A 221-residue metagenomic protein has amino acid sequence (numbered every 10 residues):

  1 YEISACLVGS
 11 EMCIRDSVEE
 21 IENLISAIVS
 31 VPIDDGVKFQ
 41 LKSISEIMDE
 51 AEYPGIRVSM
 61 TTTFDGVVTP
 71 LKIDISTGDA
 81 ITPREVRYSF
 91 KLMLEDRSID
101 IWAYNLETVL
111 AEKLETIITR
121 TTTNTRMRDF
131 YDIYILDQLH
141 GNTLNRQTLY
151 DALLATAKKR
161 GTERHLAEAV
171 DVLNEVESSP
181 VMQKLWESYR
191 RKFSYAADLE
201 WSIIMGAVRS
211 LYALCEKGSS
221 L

Functional and structural regions predicted by a protein language model:
Y1-C13: Short, small-residue-biased leader/transition segments that mark boundaries at the very start of proteins
R15-L221: Structured mid-to-C-terminal alpha-helical surface segments
